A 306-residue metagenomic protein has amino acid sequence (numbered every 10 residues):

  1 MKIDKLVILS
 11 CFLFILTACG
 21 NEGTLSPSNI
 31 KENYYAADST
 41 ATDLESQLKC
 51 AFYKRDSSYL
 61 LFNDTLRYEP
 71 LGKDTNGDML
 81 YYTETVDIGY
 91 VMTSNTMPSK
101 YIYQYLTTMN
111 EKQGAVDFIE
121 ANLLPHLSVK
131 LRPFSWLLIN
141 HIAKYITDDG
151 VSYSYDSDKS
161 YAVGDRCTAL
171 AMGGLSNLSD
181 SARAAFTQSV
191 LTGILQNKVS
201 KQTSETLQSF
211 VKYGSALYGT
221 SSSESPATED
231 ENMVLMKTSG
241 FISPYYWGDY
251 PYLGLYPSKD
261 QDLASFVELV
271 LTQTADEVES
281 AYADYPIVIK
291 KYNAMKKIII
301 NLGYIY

Functional and structural regions predicted by a protein language model:
M1-E22: Sec-dependent bacterial lipoprotein signal peptides
K2-I8, K31, K49, K54 (+12 more regions): Context-gated lysine
V7, T96, K100, L175-D180 (+2 more regions): Generic alpha-helix detector with strongest preference for long hydrophobic helices that associate with membranes
C19-V116, H126, A281-Y306: Acidic/polar, low-complexity intrinsically disordered N-terminal segments immediately downstream of a Sec signal
G77, G150, D230-M233: Intrinsic-disorder/low-complexity loop/linker signature
I102-S225: Acidic/His-rich structured neighborhood in mature extracellular/periplasmic domains
A216-Y306: Metalloprotease/metallohydrolase-associated module, dominated by Zn2+-dependent proteases
